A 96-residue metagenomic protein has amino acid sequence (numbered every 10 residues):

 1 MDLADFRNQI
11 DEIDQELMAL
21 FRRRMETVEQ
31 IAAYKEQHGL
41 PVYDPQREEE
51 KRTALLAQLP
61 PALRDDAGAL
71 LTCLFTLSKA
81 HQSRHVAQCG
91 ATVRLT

Functional and structural regions predicted by a protein language model:
M1-T96: Domain-level signature for soluble enzymes in the chorismate/prephenate branch of the shikimate pathway
